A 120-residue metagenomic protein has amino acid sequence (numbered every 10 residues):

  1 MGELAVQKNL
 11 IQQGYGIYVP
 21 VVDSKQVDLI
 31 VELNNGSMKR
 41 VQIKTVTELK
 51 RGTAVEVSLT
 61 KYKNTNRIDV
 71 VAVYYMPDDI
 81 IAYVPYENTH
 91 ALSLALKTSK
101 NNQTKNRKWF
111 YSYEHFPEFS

Functional and structural regions predicted by a protein language model:
M1-K25, I30-S120: Mixed-charge (Asp/Glu-Lys/Arg
